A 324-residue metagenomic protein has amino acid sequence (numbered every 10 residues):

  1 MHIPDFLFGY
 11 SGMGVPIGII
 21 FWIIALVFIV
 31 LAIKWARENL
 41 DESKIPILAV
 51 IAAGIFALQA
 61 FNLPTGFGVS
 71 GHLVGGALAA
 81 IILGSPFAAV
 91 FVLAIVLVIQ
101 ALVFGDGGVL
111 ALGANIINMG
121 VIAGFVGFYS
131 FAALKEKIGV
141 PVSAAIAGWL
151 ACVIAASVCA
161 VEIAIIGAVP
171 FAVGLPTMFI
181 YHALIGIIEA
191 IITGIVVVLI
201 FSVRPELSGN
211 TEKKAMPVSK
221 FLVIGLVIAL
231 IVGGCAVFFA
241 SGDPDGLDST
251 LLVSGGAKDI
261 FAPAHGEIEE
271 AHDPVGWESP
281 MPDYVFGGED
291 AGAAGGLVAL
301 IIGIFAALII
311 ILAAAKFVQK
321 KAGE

Functional and structural regions predicted by a protein language model:
H2-G12, P16-A79: Hydrophobic transmembrane alpha-helices
I20-F28, G120-F131, I187-L199: Hydrophobic cores of alpha-helical transmembrane segments in multi-pass inner/ER membrane proteins, independent
Q59-G124: Alpha-helical membrane segments and adjacent membrane-interface helices in multi-pass membrane proteins
N118-A155, C159: Short helix-perturbing small/polar motifs within transmembrane alpha-helices
A145, V161-F221: Glycine-rich ThDP/TPP pyrophosphate-binding loop and its adjacent helix/strand module within ThDP-dependent enzymes
A215-C235: Internal/C-terminal transmembrane anchor helices
I228-G276: Aromatic-rich transmembrane-lumenal/periplasmic boundary elements in polytopic membrane proteins
H272-A314: Individual transmembrane alpha-helix segments
